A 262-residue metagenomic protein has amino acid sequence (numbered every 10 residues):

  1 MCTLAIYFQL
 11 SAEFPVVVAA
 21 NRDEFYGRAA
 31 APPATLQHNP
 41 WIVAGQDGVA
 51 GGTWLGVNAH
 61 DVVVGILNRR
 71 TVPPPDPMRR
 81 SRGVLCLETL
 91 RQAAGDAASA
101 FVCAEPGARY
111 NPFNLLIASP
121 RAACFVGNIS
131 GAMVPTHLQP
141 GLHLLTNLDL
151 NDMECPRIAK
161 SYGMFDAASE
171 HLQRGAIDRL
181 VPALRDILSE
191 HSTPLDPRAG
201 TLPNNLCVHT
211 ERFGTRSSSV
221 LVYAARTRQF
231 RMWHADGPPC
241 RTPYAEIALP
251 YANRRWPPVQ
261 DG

Functional and structural regions predicted by a protein language model:
M1-G262: N-terminal nucleophile
